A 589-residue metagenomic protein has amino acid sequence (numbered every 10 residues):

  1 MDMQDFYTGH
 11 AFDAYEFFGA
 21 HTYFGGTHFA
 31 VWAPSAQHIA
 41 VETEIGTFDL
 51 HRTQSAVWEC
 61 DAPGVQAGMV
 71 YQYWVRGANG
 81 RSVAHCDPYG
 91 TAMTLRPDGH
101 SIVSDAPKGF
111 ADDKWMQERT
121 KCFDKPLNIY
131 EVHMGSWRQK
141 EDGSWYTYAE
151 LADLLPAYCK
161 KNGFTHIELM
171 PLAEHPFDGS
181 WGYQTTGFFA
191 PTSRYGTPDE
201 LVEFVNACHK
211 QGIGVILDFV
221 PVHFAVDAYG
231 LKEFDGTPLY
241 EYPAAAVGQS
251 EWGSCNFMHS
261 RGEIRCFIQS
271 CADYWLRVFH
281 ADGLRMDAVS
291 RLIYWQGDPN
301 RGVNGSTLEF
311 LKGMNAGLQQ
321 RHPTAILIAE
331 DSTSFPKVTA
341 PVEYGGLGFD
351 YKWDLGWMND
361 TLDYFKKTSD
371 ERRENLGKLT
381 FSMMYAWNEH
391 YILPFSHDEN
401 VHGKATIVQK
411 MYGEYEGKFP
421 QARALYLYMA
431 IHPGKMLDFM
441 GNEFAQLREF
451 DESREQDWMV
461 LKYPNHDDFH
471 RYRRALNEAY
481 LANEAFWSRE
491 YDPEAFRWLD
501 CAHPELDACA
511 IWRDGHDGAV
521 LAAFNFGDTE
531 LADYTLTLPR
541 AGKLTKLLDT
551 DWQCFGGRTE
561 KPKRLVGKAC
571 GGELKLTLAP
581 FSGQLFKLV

Functional and structural regions predicted by a protein language model:
M1-H28, D49-E131, S136-G143, E150 (+1 more regions): The feature marks proteins involved in alpha-glucan
V31, Y73, V132, L169 (+11 more regions): Conserved, mostly hydrophobic/aromatic
W32-H38, P539-G542: Short proline/glycine-enriched turn/loop motifs at strand-loop junctions of beta-rich domains
H38-E44: Change to "...patches in solvent-exposed regions of secreted, membrane-anchored, or virion-exposed structural
A67-M69, K561-V589: C-terminal beta-strand-rich structural cap/linker in extracellular carbohydrate-active enzymes
P97, H280-D282, G297-E455, L481 (+4 more regions): Conserved alpha/beta catalytic core and glycan-binding cleft of carbohydrate-active enzymes
K114-P126, H133-V303: Substrate-binding/active-site clefts of carbohydrate-active enzymes
N465-F486: Catalytic cores of secreted or luminal carbohydrate-active enzymes
